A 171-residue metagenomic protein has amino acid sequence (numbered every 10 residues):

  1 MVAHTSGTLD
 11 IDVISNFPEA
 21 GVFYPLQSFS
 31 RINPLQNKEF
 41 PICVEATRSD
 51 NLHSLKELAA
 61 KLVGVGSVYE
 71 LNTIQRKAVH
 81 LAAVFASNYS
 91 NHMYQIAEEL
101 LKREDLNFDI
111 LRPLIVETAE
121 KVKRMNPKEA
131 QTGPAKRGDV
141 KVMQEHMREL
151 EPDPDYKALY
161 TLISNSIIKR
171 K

Functional and structural regions predicted by a protein language model:
M1-L35, L55: Rossmann-like NAD(P)(H) cofactor-binding subdomain of soluble oxidoreductases
H4, E45, K136: Active-site-adjacent beta-strand anchor residues
L9, G21-Y24, G66, N126 (+1 more regions): Residue-level signal for pocket-adjacent positions within structured domains
I11-F17, L100-K102, L150, I167 (+1 more regions): Alpha-helix C-terminal capping segments
E19, P34-K123, S166: Internal alpha-helical scaffold of NAD(P)-dependent oxidoreductase catalytic cores
R31-P34, R76, K136, V140: Short capping/connector residues at structural and topological boundaries
D109-K171: NAD(P)-dependent Rossmann-like dehydrogenase/reductase catalytic/cofactor-binding core
